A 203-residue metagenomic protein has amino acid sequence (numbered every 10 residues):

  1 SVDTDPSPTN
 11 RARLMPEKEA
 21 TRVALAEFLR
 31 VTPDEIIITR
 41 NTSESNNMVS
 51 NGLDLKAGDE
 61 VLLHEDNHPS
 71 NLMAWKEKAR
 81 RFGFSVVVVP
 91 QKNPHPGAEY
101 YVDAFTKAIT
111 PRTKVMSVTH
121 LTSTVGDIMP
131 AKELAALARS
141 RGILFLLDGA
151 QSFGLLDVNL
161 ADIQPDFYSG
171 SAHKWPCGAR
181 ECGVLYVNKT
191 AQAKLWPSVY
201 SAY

Functional and structural regions predicted by a protein language model:
S1-Y203: Pyridoxal 5′-phosphate
